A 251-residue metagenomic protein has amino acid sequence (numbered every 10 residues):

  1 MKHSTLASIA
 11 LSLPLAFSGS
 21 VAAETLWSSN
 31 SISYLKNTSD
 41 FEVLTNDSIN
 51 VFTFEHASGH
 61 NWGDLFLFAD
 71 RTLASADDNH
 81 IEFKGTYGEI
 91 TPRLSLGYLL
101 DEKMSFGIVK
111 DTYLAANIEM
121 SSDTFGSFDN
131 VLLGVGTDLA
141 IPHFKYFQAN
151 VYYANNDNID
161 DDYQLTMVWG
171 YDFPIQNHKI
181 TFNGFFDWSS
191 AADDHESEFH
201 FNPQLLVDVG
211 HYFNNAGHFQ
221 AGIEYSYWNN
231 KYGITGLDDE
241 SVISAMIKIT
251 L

Functional and structural regions predicted by a protein language model:
M1-W27: Cleavable N-terminal export/targeting peptides
A22-S28, W62-F66, L96-Y113, A140-F147 (+2 more regions): Short loop/turn motifs that connect adjacent beta-strands in outer-membrane beta-barrel proteins
A23-L73: Short glycine/proline- and aromatic-enriched beta-strand/turn motifs that initiate or cap beta-hairpins
Y34-D40, R71-S75, A116-S122, V151-D157 (+3 more regions): Transmembrane beta-strands of outer-membrane beta-barrel pores
V43-S48, S75-K84, M120-V131, A154-Y163 (+2 more regions): Solvent-exposed loop/turn segments connecting transmembrane beta-strands in outer-membrane beta-barrel proteins
F54, I90-P92, L133-V135, M167-W169 (+2 more regions): Membrane-embedded beta-strands of outer-membrane beta-barrel proteins, especially the hydrophobic/small aromatic
N150-H218, N229, I249-L251: Outer-membrane beta-barrel transmembrane domain signature
D239-L251: Outer-membrane beta-barrel "beta-signal"
